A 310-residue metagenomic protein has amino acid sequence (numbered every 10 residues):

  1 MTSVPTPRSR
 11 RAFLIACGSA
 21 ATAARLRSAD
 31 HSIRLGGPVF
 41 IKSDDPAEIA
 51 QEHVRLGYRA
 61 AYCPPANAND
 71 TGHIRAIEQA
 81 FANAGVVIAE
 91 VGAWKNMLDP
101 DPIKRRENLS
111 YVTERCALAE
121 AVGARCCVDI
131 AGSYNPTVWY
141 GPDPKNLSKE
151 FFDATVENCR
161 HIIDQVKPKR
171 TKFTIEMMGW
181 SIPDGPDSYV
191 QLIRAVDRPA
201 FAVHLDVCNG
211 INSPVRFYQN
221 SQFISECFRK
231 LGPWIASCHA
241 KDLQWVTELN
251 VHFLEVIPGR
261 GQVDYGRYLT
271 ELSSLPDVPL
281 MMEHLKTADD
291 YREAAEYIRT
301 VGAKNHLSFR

Functional and structural regions predicted by a protein language model:
M1-A21: N-terminal secretory signal peptides and thylakoid transit peptides that target proteins across membranes
A23, P102-V203: Active-site acidic/histidine proton-transfer and metal-coordination neighborhood in alpha/beta enzyme cores
A24-D45, E52: C-terminal segment of N-terminal export signals and the immediately downstream linker at the start of the mature
D30, A50-R55, D70-E90, C116-G123 (+4 more regions): Acidic (Asp/Glu)-rich catalytic clusters
I33-P38, A61-C63, I88-A93, C127-D129 (+4 more regions): Hydrophobic faces of well-ordered beta-strands that scaffold small-molecule active sites in alpha/beta enzyme cores
V39-A47, C63-I74, M97-P102, N135-T137 (+5 more regions): Acidic-and-aromatic substrate-binding clefts and catalytic sites of carbohydrate-active enzymes
K42-H53, E107-C116, N220-F228: Short, acidic/polar
V91, E157-I257, Q262, F309: Acidic/histidine-rich catalytic cores of soluble enzymes
